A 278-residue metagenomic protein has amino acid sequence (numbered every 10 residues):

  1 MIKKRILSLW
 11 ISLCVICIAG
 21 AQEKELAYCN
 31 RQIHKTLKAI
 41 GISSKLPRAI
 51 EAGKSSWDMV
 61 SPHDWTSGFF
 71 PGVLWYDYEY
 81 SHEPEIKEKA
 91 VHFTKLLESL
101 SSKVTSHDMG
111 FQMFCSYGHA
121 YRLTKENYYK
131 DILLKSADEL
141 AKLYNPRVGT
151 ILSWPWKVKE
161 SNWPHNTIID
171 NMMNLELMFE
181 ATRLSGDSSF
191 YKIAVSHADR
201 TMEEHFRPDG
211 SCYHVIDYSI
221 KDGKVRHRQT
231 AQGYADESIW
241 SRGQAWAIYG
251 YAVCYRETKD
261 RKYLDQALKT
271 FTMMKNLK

Functional and structural regions predicted by a protein language model:
M1-K24: Bacterial Sec-dependent N-terminal signal peptides
Q22-K278: Glycan-recognition and catalytic cores of secretory/periplasmic carbohydrate-active enzymes
